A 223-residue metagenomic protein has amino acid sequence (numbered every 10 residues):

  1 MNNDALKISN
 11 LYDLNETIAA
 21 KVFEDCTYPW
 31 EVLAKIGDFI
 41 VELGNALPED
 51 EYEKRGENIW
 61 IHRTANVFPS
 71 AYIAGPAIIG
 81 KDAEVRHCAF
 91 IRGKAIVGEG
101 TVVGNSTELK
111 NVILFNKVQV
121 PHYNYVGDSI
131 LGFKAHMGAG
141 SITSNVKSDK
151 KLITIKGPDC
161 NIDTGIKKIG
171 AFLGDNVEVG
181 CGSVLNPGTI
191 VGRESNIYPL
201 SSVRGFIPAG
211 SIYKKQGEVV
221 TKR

Functional and structural regions predicted by a protein language model:
M1-N58, R63, E194, L200 (+1 more regions): Terminal amphipathic alpha-helical/low-complexity segments used for targeting or macromolecular assembly
A19-A20, L114-N116, P121-R223: Glycine-rich hexapeptide-repeat left-handed beta-helix
Y28, A65, A83, V112 (+1 more regions): Conserved hydrophobic/aromatic pocket- or pore-lining residues that grip, position, or stack substrates in active sites
I59-I61, L109-F115, K151: Short, charged low-complexity linear segments at domain edges
W60, I78, I96, F172 (+1 more regions): ABC ATPase A-loop
R63, V67-S106: Glycine-rich active-site/cofactor-binding loop and its immediate structural neighborhood
A95, T107-V112, V118-V120: Periodic small-residue-enriched repeat registers in elongated scaffold domains
